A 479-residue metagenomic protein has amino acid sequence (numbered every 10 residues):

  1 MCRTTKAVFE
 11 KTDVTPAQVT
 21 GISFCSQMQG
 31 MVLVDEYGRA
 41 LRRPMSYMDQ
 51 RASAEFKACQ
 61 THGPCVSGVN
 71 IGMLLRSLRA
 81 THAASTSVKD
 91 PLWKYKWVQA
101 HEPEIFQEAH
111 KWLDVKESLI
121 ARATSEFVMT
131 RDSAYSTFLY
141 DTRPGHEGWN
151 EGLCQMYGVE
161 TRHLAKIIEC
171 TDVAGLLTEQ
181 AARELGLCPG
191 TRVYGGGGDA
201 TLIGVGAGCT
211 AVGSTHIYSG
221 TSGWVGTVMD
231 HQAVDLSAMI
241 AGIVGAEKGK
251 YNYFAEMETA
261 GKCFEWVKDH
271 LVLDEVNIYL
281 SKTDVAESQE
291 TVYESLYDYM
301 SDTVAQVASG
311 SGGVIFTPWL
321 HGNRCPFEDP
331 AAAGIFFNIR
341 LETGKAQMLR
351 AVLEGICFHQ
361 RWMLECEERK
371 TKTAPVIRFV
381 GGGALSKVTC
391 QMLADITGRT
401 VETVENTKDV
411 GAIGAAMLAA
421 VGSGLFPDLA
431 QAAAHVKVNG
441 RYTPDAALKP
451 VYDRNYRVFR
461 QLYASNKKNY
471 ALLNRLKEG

Functional and structural regions predicted by a protein language model:
R3, P16, T20-H62, E104 (+1 more regions): Glycine/Thr-rich phosphate-binding loops that ligate phosphate moieties of nucleotide and other phosphorylated ligands
R3-T291: Glycine-rich phosphate-binding/catalytic subdomain of phosphoryl-transfer and nucleotide/sugar-phosphate-processing
